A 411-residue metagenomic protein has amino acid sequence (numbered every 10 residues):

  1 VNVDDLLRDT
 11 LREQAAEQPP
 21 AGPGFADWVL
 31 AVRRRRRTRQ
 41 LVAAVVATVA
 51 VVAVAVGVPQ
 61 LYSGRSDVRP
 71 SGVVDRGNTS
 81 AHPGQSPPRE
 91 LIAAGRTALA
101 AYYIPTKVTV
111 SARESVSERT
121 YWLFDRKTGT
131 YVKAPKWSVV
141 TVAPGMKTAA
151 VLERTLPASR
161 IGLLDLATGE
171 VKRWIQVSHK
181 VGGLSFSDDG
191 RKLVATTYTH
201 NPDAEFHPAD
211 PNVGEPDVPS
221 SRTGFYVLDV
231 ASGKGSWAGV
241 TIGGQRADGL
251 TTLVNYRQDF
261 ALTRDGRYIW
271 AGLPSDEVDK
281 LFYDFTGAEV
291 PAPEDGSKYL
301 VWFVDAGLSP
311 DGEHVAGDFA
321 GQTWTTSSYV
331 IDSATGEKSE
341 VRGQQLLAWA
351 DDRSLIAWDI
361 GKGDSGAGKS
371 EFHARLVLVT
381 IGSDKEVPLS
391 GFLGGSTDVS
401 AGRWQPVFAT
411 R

Functional and structural regions predicted by a protein language model:
V1-G77: N-terminal export/targeting signals for secretion/compartment entry
V52-A150: Non-cleavable N-terminal signal-anchor transmembrane helices
D75-P83, V110-K136, A158-V177, T223-G244 (+3 more regions): Surface-exposed loop/turn elements that mediate protein-protein interactions on large endomembrane-trafficking
R89-R96, V139-A149, L184-L193, D259-Y268 (+3 more regions): Blade-terminus and WD-like Trp-Asp/Gly-His loop motifs, strongest in beta-propeller folds
A93-E114, T196-S220, G361-S370: Short, conserved, GDST-rich strand-edge loop motifs in beta-rich repeat architectures
Y102-P105, E153, T197, G272-L273 (+2 more regions): Recurrent small/Gly-Pro-centered beta-turn motifs in extracellular repeat architectures
W137-N212, P216-V227, S232: Non-cytosolic head/periplasmic domains of membrane-anchored proteins
D189-T323: Acidic, serine/threonine- and glycine-rich low-complexity intrinsically disordered segments that serve as flexible
